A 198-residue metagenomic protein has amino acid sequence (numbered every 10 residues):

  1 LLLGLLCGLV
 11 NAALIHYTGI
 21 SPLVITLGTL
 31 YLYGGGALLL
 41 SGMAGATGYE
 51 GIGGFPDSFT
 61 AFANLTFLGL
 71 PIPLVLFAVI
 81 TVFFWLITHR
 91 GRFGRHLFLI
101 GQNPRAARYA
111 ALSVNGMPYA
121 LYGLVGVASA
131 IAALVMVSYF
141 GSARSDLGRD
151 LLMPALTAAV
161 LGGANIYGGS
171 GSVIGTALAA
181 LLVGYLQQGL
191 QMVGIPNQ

Functional and structural regions predicted by a protein language model:
L1, L5-N11, T66-A143: Helix-loop-helix "hairpin" substructures at the membrane interface of multi-pass membrane proteins
L1-L30, L178-V183: Alpha-helical transmembrane segments within multi-pass membrane transporters and channels
G8, Y122, S129, Y139-Q198: Transmembrane alpha-helical segments in multi-pass inner-membrane proteins
Y17-G19, R90, G116, Y167-S170 (+1 more regions): Helix-loop interface residues and adjacent transmembrane-helix termini in multi-pass membrane transporters, primarily
P22-G91, M117-Y119, Y139-G148, I195-N197: Transmembrane helix-bundle core of multi-pass membrane transporters and related energy-transducing complexes
L32, A106-A107, V160, L182: Hydrophobic/aromatic residues within transmembrane alpha-helices of multi-pass small-molecule transporters
